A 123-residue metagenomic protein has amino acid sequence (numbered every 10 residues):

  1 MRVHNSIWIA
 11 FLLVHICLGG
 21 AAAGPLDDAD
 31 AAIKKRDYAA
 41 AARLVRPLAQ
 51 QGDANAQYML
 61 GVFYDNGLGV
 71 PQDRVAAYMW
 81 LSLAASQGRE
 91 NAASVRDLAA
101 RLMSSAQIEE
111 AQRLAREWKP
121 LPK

Functional and structural regions predicted by a protein language model:
M1-I9: Bacterial N-terminal signal peptides that target proteins for export
I9-G19: Bacterial N-terminal signal peptides
P25-D28, A32, P47-L48, M59-N66 (+1 more regions): Hydrophobic face of amphipathic alpha-helices that form TPR/SEL1-like repeat modules and related alpha-solenoid
L26, Y58, Y78-M79, S94 (+1 more regions): TPR/TPR-like alpha-solenoid signature
A32, R36-Y38, V45, Q50-A54 (+5 more regions): Short helix-capping/linker turns of helical repeat alpha-solenoids
P47, A76, L83, L114-E117: The canonical alpha-helical register within tetratricopeptide repeats
A92-K123: Terminal, low-structured helical/coil segments at or just beyond the last alpha-helical repeat
